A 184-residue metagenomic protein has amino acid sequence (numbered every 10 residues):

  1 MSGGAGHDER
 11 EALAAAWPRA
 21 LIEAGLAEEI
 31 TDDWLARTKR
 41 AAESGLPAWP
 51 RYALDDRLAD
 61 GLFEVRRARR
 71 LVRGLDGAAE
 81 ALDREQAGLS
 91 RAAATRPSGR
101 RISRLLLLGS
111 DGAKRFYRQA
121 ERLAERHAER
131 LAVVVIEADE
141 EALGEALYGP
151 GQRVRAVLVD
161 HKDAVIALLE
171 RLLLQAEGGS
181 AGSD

Functional and structural regions predicted by a protein language model:
M1-E80, R84: N-terminal, charge-rich interaction modules
E29, R70, G74, S90 (+1 more regions): Residue-level signal for secondary-structure boundary elements
G61, V65, A81, L123 (+2 more regions): Residues that form generic nucleotide/phosphate-binding pockets
A68-R69, D76-L105, R115-I136, E140: Positively charged, polar, low-complexity stretches
L107-G109, L158: Conserved beta-strand segments of the P-loop GTPase G domain that flank and frequently precede/overlap
G109-G112, R126, G149: Amphipathic alpha-helical interaction surfaces
S110-F116, K162-A164: Gly/Ser/Thr-rich loops at beta-strand to alpha-helix junctions that form or flank small-molecule/cofactor-binding
V134-D184: Helix-rich interaction surfaces within compact, conserved domain-sized segments that mediate assembly or partner
